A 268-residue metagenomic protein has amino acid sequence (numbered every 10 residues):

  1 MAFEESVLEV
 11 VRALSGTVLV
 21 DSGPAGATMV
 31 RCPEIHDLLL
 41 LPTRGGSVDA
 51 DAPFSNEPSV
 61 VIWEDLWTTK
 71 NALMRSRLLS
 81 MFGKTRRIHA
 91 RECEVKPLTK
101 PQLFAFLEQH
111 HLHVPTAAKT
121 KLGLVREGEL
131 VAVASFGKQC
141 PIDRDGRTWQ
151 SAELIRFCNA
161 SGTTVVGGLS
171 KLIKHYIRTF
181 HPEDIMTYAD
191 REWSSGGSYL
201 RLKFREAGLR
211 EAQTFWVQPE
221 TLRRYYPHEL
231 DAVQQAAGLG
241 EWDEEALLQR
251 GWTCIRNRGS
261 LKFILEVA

Functional and structural regions predicted by a protein language model:
M1-D21: Acidic-basic catalytic patches of nuclease active cores, encompassing PD-(D/E)XK and other metal-cofactor nuclease
M1-E4, S22-G23, L41-S47, E64-D65: Structural motif
V7, D49-D51, L103, S195: Residues within well-ordered alpha-helices
T17, P58, R205: Residue-level detector of anion-binding/catalytic polar loops
A27, R31-A50, Q139-P141: Short beta-strand-loop-alpha-helix junction that forms the active-site gateway of nucleic-acid-processing nucleases
S47-A72: Catalytic cores of nucleic-acid endonucleases
L73, R77, F82-D184, A189-G197 (+4 more regions): A conserved beta-strand-loop-helix scaffold within acyl/acetyltransferase catalytic domains
L209-A246: Short, hydrophobic/π-rich interface segment
